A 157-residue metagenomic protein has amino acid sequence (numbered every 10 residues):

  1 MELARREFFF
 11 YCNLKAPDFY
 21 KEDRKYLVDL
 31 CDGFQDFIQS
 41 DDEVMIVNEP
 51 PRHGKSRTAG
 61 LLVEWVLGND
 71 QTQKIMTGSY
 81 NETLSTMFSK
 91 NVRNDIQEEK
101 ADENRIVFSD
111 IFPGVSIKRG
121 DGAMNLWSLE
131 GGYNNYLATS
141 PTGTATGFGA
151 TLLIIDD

Functional and structural regions predicted by a protein language model:
M1-E43: N-terminal accessory segments
D32-Q35, R57-G68: Contiguous, well-ordered alpha-helical segments that form the cores/surfaces of helical PPI scaffolds
D41-L61: Walker A/P-loop
V44-I46, K74-M76, N135, L152: Residue-level preference for the first positions of well-ordered beta-strands
L62-S79, K90: Glycine-rich phosphate-binding loop of nucleotide-binding enzymes
G78-T142: Conserved nucleotide-state-sensing and coupling region of NTP-binding domains
G143-T151: Short basic/glycine-enriched coil/helix segment immediately N-terminal to the Walker B
D157: Walker B catalytic acidic pair
